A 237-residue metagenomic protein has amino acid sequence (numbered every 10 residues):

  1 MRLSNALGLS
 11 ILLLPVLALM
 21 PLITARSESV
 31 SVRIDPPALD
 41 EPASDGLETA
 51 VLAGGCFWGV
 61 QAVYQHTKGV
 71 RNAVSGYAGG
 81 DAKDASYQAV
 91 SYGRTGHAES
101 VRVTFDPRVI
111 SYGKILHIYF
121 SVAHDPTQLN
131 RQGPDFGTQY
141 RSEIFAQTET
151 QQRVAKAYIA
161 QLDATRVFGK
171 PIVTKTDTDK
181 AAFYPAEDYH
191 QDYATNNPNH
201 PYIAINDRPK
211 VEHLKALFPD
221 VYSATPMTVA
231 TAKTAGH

Functional and structural regions predicted by a protein language model:
R2-H237: Flexible coil/turn and secondary-structure edge motifs
